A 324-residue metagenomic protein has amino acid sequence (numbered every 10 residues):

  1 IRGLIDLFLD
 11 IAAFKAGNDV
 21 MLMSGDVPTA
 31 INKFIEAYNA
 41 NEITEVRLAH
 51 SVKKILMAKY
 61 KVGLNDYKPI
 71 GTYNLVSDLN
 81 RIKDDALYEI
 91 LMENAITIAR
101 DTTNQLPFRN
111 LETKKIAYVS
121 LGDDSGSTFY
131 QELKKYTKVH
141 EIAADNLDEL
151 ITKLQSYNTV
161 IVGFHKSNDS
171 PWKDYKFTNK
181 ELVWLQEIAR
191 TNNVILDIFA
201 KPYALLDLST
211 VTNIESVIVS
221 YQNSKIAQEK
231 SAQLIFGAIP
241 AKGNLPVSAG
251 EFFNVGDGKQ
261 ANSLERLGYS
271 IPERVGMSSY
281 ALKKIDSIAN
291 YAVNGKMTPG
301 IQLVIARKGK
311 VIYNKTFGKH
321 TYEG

Functional and structural regions predicted by a protein language model:
I1: Membrane-embedded catalytic cores of phosphoryl/pyrophosphoryl-handling enzymes
D6-S278: Preference for extracellular/luminal or secreted protein segments
V275-G324: Short, conserved catalytic-motif segment at the N-terminal edge
